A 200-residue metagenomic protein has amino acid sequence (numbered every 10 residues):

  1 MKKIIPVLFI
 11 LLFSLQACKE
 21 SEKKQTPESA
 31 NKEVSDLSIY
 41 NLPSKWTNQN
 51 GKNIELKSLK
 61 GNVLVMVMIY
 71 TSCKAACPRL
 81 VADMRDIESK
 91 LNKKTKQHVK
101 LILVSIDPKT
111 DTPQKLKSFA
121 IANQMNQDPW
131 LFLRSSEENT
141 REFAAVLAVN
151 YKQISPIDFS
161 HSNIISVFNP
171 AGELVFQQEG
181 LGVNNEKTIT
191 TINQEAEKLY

Functional and structural regions predicted by a protein language model:
S14-A17: C-terminal motif of bacterial Sec signal peptides marking the signal peptidase cleavage site
K19-S21: Bacterial signal peptide processing site
Q25-K57, A82-D83: N-terminal "domain-start" segment that seeds a small globular fold
L56-P78, M84: Short active-site neighborhood of thiol/selenol oxidoreductases, capturing the structured segment around
N62-V63, L80-L103: Conserved helix-turn-beta segment immediately C-terminal to the redox Cys motif in thioredoxin-like folds
H98-D111, D128-E138: Thiol-based oxidoreductase modules, predominantly thioredoxin-like and allied folds used for disulfide exchange
K117-S162: Short, internal strand/loop/helix patches that form the active-site neighborhood or redox-interaction surface
I154-Y200: Thiol-/selenol-based redox modules, centered on thioredoxin-like and closely related oxidoreductase domains
